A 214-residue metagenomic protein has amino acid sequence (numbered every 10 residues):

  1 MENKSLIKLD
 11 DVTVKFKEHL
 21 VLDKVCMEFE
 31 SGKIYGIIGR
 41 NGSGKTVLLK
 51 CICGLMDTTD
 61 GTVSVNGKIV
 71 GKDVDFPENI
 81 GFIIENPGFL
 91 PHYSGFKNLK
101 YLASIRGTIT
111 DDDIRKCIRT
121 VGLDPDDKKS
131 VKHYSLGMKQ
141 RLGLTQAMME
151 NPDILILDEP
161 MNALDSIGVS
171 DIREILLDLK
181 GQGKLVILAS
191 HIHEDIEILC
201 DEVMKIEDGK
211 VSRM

Functional and structural regions predicted by a protein language model:
I38-R40: The feature captures the beta-strand-to-loop junction immediately N-terminal to the Walker
C53: Helix-to-loop junction immediately C-terminal to a conserved catalytic motif
G61-F76: Conserved ABC transporter NBD signature motif
K100, D111-D127: Conserved ABC ATPase "signature" region
L144: Hydrophobic anchor residue at the start of the ABC signature
L155-E159: Catalytic Walker B motif of ABC-type/P-loop ATPase nucleotide-binding domains
